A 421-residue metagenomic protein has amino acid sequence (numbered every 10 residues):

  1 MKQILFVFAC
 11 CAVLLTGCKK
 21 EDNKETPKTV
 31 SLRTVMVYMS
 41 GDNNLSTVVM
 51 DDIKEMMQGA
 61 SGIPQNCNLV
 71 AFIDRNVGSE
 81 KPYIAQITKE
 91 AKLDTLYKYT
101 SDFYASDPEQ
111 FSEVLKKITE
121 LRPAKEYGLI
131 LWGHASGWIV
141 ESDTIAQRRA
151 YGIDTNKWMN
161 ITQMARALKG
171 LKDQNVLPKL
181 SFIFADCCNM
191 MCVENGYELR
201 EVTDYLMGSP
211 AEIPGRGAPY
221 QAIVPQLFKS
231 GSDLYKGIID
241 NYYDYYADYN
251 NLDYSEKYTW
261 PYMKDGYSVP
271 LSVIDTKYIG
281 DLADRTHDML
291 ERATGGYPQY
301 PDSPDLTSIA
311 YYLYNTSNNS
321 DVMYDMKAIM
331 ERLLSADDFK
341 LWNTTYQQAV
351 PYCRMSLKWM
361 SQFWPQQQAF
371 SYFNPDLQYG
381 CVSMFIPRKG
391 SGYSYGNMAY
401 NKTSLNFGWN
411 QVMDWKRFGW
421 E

Functional and structural regions predicted by a protein language model:
M1-I4, K19: Positively charged n-region of N-terminal signal peptides that target proteins for export
I4-V13: Sec-dependent N-terminal signal peptides
V13-T34, I386: Bacterial Sec-dependent N-terminal signal peptides
S31-D42, A91-S101: Acidic/histidine-rich, surface-exposed loop or edge segments in extracytoplasmic proteins
S31-T34, I63-V70, P123-G128, V176-F182 (+1 more regions): Loop/turn elements at helix/coil->beta-strand transitions in domains of secreted/extracellular proteins
S46, G59-K98: Active-site-surrounding "flap" and adjacent substrate/cofactor-binding loops of secreted or lumenal enzymes, prototyped
I73-K92, F103-N175, C187-C188, V193 (+1 more regions): Catalytic-core segments of thiol-dependent peptidases
E120, T144-A185, M190-E421: Terminal, contiguous helix-loop blocks that mediate binding/assembly
